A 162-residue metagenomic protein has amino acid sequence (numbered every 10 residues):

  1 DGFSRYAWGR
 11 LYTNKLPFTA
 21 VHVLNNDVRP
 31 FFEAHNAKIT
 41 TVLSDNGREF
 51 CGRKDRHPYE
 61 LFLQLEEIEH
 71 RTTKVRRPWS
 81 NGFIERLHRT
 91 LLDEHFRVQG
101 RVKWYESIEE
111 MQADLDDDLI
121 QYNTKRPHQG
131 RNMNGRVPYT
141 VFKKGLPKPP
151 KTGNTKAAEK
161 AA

Functional and structural regions predicted by a protein language model:
D1-L16, F62: Short conserved beta-strand segments at catalytic cores or DNA/RNA-binding microdomains of nucleic-acid binding
F3, G47, K125: Anionic group-transfer/hydrolysis microenvironments
Y6-R10, R71-T73, R97: Short small-residue beta-strand/loop micro-motif enriched in glycine and branched aliphatics
R10-A37: Active-site beta-loop-alpha junctions of metal-dependent nucleic acid enzymes, especially the RNase H-like/DDE
P30, E60-L61, L65, I120: Surface-exposed charge patches
I39, E69-H70: Hydrophobic beta-strand scaffold residues
S44-N46, F50, R56-L63, H70-E94 (+2 more regions): RNase H-like two-metal-ion nuclease catalytic core shared by retroviral integrases and related mobile-element nucleases
E66-I68, T90-A162: C-terminal domain-tail junction helix/linker
